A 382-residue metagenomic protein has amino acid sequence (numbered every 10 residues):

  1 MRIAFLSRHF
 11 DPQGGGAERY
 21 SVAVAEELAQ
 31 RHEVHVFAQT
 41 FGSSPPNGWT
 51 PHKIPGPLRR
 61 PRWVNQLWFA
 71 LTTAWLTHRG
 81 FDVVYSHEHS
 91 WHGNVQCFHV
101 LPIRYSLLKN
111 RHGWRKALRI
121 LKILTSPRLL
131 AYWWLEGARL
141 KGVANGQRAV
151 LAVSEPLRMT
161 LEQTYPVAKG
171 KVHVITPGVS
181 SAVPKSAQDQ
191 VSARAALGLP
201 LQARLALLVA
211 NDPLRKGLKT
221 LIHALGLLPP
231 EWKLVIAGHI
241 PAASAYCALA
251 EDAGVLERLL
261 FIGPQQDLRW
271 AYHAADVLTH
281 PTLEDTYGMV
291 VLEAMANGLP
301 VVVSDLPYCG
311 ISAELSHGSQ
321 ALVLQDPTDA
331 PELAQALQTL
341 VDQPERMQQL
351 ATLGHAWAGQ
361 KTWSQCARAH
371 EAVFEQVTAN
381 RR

Functional and structural regions predicted by a protein language model:
R19-A23, R204-L227, P241-S244, A369: A conserved mid-protein helix/loop that constitutes part of the nucleotide-sugar donor-binding site
F41, V179-S180, V209-N211, K233-C247: Glycosyltransferase donor-sugar binding loop
L121-V153, M159, T164-Y165: Membrane-proximal helix-turn-helix segments that form the acceptor-binding/catalytic region of lipid-linked
E162, K171, G178-A196, R381: Acidic anion/phosphate-binding donor-loop and adjacent secondary structure in glycosyltransferase catalytic cores
S192-A195, T339, R346-Q360, A372: A short, well-ordered alpha-helix in the C-terminal region of glycosyltransferases
P264, L283: Aromatic "clamp/platform" in nucleotide-sugar-dependent glycosyltransferases that forms part of the donor/acceptor
P300-G310: Short hydrophobic beta-strand element within catalytic cores of glycosyltransferases and related nucleotide-activated
I311-Q338, E345-R346: Change "using UDP/GDP/dTDP sugars" to "using nucleotide sugars
